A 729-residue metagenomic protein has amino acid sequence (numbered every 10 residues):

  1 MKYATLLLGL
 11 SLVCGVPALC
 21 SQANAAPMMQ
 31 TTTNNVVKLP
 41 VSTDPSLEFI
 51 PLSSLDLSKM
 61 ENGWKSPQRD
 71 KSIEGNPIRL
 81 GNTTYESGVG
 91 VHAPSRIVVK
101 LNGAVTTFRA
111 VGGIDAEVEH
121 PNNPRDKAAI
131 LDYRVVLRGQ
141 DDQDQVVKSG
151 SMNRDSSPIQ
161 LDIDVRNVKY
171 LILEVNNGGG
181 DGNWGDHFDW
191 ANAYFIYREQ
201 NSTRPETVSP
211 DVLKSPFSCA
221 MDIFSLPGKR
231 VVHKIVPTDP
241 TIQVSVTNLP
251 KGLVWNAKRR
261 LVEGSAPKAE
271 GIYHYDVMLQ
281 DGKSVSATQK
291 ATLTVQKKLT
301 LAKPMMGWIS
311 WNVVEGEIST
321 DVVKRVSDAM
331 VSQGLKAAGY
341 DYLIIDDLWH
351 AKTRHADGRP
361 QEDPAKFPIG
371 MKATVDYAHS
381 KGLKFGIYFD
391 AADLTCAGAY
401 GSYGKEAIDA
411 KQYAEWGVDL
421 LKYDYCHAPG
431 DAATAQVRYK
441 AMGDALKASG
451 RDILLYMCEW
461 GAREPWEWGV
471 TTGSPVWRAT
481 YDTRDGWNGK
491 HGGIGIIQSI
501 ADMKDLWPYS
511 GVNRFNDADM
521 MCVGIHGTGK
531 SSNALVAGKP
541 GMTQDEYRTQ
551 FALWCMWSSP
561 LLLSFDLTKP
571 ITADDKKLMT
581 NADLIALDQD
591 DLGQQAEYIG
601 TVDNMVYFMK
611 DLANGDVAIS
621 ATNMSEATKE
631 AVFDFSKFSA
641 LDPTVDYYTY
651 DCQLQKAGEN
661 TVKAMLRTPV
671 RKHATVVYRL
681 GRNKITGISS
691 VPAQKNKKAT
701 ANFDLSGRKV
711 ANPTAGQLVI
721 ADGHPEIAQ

Functional and structural regions predicted by a protein language model:
P27-D211: Gly-Asp-aromatic-enriched flexible segments
Q243-R260: Low-complexity "stalk/linker" and mucin-like segments enriched in Ser/Thr/Pro/Ala/Gly
L261-E270: Extracellular/luminal low-complexity segments enriched in Ser/Thr/Pro
N312, V322-A432, R438: Aromatic-lined carbohydrate-binding/catalytic grooves of carbohydrate-active enzymes
K405, L454-L562: Glycan-recognition surfaces
R548, W554-W557, L562-S564, T601-A640: Carbohydrate-binding surface patches
N660-K684: C-terminal beta-strand-rich structural cap/linker in extracellular carbohydrate-active enzymes
R682-K709: Residue-level detector of functionally pivotal "anchor" positions at catalytic/ligand-binding pockets or at interdomain
